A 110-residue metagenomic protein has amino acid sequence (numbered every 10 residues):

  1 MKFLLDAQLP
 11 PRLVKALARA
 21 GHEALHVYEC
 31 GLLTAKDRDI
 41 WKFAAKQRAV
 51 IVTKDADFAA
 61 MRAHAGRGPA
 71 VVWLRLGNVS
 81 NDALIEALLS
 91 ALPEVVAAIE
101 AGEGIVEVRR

Functional and structural regions predicted by a protein language model:
K2-V50: N-terminal first-folded block
A7, P11, D55-A56, D82: Alpha-helix N-cap/helix-start capping motif
P11, A20-E23, A59-A60, L74 (+1 more regions): Solvent-exposed interaction patches of small proteins and small membrane subunits
Y28, D55, L74-G77: Short beta->alpha connector loops at strand-helix junctions that form conserved, small/polar/Pro-enriched
A45-R62: Acidic, metal-binding active-site segment of PIN/NYN-like and related structure-specific nucleases
M61-A70: Ligand-binding "clamshell"
P69-R109: C-terminal structural segments of small proteins and small subunits
